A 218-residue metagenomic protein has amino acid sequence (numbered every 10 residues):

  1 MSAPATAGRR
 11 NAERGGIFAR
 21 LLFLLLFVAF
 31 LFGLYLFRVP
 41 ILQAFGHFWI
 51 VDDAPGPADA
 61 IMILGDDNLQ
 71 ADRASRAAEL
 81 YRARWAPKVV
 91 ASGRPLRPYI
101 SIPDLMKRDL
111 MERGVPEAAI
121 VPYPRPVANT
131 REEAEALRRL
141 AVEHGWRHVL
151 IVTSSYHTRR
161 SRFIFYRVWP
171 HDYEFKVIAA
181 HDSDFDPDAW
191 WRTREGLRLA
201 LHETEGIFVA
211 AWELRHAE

Functional and structural regions predicted by a protein language model:
S2-R9, R108, L140: Membrane-proximal intrinsically disordered regions of secretory-pathway and membrane-system proteins
P4-D52: N-terminal type II signal-anchor transmembrane helix that functions as the membrane-insertion/stop-transfer segment
L34-R194: A structural signal for short, hydrophobic/glycine-enriched beta-strand patches
R192-E218: A transmembrane-helix-recognition feature enriched in membrane-embedded lipid enzymes and envelope glyco-/phospholipid
